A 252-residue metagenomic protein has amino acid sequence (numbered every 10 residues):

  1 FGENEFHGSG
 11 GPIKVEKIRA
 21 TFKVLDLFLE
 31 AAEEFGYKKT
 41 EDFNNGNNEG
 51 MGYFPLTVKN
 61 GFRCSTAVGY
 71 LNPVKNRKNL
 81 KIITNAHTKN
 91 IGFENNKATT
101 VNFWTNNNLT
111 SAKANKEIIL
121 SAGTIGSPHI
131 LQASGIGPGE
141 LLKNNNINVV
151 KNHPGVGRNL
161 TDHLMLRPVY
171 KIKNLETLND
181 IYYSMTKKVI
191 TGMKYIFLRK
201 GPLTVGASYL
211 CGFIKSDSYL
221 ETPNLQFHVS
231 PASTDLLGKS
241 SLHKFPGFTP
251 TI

Functional and structural regions predicted by a protein language model:
F1-A98, W104, R167-V189: Conserved redox-cofactor binding core of oxidoreductases
G8-G10, M51, N96-A98, T161-M165 (+3 more regions): Short, solvent-exposed loop/turn segments at the edges of secondary structure
P12-A20, T57-G61, H129, H153-P154 (+1 more regions): Active-site rim elements
L80-K81, S111, K116-I118, C211 (+2 more regions): Beta-sheet entry/capping signal
I83-N85, S121-A122, N152, S230: Generic beta-strand/beta-sheet core signal
I91-E94, A98-K194, G201-P202: Glycine-rich loop(s) and the adjacent beta-strand/alpha-helix scaffold that form part
V169-I252: FAD cofactor-binding and catalytic pocket of flavoenzymes
